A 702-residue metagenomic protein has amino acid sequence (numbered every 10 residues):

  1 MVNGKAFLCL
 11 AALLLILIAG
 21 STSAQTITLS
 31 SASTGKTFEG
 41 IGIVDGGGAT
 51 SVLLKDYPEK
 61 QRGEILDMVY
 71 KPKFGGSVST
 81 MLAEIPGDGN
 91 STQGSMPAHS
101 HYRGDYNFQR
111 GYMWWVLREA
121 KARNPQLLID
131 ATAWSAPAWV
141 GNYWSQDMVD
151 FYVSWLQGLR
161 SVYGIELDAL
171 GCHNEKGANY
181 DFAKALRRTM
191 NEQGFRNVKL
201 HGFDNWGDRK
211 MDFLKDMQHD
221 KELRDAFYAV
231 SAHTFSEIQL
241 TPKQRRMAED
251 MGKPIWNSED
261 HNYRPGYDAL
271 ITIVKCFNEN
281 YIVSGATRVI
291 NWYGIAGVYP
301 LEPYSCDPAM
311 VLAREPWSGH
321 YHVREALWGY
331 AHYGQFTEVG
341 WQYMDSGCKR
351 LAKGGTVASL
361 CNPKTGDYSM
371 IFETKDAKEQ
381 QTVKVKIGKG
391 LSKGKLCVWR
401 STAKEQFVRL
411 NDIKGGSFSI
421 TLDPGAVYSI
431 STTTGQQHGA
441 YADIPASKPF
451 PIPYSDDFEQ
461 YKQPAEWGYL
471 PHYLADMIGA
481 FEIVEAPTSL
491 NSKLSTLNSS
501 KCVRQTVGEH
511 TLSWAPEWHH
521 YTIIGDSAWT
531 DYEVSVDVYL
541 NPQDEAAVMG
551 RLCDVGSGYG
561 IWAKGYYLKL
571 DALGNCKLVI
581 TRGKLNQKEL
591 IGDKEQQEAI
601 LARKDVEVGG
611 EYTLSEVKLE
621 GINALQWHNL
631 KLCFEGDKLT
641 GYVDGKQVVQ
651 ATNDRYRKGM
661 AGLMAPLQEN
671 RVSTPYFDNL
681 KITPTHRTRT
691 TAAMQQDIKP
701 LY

Functional and structural regions predicted by a protein language model:
I27-D168, C172, Y180, K184-R188: N-terminal catalytic cores of secreted or lumenal carbohydrate-active enzymes
D147-A169, N174-Y263: Active-site neighborhood of glycoside hydrolase catalytic domains
N257-G355: Aromatic/acidic polysaccharide-binding cleft in carbohydrate-active enzymes
S346-S392: Carbohydrate-binding surface patches
F372-T488, S495-N498, E509-W514, K584-K588 (+6 more regions): C-terminal beta-sandwich/jelly-roll accessory domains of carbohydrate-active enzymes
T506-K584: Secretory/extracellular carbohydrate-interaction modules and structurally similar beta-sandwich "look-alikes"
Q626-T640: Localized edge beta-strand/strand-to-loop motifs within extracellular or lumenal beta-rich domains
Q650-I682: Flexible glycan-contacting loops in extracellular carbohydrate-active proteins
